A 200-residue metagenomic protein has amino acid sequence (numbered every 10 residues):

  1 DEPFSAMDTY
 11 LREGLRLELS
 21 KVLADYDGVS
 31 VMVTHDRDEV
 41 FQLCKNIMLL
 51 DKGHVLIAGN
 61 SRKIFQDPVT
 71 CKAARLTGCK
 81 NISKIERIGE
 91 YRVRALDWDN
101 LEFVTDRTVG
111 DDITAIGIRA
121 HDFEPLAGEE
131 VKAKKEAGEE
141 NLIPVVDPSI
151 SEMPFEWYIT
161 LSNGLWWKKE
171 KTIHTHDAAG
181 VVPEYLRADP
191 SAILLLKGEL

Functional and structural regions predicted by a protein language model:
D1-K72: ABC ATPase nucleotide-binding domains
Y10, L76, E129-E130: Residue-level signal for well-ordered alpha-helical positions
G28-V31, I82, E156: Secondary-structure boundary/capping residues
N60, K72, K84-E86, P144-S149: Residues located in well-ordered beta-strands
Q66-Y91, G117: C-terminal boundary and immediately downstream tail of ABC-type ATPase nucleotide-binding domains
K80, Y91-L200: Non-catalytic connector elements of ABC transporters
